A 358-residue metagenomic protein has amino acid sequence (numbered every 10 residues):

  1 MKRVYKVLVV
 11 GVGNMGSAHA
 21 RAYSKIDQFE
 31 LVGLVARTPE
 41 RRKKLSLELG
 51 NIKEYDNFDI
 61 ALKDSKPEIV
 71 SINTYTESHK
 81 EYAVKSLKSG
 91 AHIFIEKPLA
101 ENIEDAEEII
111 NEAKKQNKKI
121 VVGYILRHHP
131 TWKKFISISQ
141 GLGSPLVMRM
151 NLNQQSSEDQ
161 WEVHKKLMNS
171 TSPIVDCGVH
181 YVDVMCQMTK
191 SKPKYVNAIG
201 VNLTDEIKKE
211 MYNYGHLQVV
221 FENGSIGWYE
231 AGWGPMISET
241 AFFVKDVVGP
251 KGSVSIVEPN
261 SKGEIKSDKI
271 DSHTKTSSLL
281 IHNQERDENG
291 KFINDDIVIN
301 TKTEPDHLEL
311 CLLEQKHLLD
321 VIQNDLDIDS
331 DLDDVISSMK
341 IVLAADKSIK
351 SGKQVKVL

Functional and structural regions predicted by a protein language model:
M1, V182-K269, L312-D325: Contiguous beta-strand/loop segments that form the cofactor/metal-binding neighborhood of enzyme cores
M1-L49: N-terminal Rossmann-like dinucleotide-binding module
M1-V4, F29, I69-I72, I265-K266 (+2 more regions): C-terminal helix-rich "cap/oligomerization" subdomain common to oxidoreductases
H19, I52-E112: Beta-loop-alpha module in the N-terminal Rossmann-like domain of NAD(P)-dependent dehydrogenases, especially those
I95, I120-V122, I256: Hydrophobic residues in well-ordered beta-strands that form the structural core
N111-K119, K133-L146, V248-G249: Basic phosphate/pyrophosphate-binding loop/patch that engages nucleotide-derived ligands
L126-K209, Q218, G352: Predominantly a Rossmann-like dinucleotide-binding segment in NAD(P)-dependent oxidoreductases
